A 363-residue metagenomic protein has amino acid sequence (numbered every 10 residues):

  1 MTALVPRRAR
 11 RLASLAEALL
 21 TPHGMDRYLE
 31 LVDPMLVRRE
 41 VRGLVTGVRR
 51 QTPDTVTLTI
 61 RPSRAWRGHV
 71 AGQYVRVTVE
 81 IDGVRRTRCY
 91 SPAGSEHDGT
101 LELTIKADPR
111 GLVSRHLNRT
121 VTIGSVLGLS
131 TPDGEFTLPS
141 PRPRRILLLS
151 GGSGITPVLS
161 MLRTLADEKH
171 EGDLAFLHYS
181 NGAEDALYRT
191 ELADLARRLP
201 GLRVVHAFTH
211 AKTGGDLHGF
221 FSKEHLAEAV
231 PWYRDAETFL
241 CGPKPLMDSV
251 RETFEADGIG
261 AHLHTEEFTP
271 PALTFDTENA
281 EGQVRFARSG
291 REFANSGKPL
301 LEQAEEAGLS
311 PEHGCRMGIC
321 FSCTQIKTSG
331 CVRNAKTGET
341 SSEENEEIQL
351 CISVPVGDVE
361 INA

Functional and structural regions predicted by a protein language model:
M1-P22: Helix-rich terminal scaffold detector
P6-R7, H116-R288, F293-A294: FNR/FR-type flavoprotein reductase catalytic core
L29-V126, S130, P143-R144, S180-G182 (+2 more regions): Ferredoxin-reductase
V77, E281-A287, C323-Q325: Short polybasic amphipathic segments
N279-C315: C-terminal accessory/binding modules appended to enzymatic or scaffolding proteins
N295, D358-A363: Short flanking/linker segments adjacent to small metal-binding domains or redox-active Cys/His motifs
E305, L309-R333, E343-G357: Local cysteine-cluster metal-coordination motifs and their immediate loop/turn environment, predominantly Fe-S cluster
